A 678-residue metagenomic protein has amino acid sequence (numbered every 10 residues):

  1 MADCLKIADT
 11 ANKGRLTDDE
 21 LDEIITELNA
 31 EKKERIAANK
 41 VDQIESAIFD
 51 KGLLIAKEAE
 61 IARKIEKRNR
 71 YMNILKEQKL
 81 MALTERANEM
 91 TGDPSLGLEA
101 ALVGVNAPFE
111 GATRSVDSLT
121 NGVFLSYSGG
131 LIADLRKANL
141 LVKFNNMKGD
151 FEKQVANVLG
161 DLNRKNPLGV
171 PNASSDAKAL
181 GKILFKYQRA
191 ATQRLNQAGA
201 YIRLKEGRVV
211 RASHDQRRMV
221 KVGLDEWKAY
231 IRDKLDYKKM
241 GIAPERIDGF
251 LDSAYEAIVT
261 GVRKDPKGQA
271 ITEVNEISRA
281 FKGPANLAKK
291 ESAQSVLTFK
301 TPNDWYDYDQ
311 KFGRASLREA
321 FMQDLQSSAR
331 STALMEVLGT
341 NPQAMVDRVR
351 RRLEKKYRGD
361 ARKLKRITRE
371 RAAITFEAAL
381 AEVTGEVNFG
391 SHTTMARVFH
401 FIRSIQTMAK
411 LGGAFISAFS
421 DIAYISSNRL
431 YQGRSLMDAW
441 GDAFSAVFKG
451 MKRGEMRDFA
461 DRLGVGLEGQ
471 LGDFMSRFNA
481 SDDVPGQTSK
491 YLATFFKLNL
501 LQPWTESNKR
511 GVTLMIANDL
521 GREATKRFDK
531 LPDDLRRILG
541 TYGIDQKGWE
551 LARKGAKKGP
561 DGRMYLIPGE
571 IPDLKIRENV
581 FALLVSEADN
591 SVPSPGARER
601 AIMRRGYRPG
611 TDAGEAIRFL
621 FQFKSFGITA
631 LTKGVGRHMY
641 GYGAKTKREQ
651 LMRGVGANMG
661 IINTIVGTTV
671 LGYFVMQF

Functional and structural regions predicted by a protein language model:
A2-A190, L204, Q216: Low-complexity, small/polar and acidic-rich linker and loop segments
K6-E66, R70, D236, A243-Q310: Short, compositionally biased small/polar motifs
L141, N145-E256, Y424-S427, R457-G464 (+2 more regions): Structured, mid-chain assembly/scaffold modules that mediate subunit interfaces within large macromolecular complexes
G149, G207, G268, D561-G562 (+1 more regions): Intrinsic-disorder/low-complexity loop/linker signature
L168-A173, Y187, L195, I202 (+2 more regions): Short linear interaction motifs
F185, R194-A198, V210, V220-A257 (+3 more regions): N-terminal extramembrane/targeting module of integral membrane proteins
R194-A212, G268-I277, T340, A344-V349 (+2 more regions): Short glycine-rich, low-complexity/disordered patches
V296-I416, S420-Q677: Hydrophobic, often aromatic-rich secondary-structure segments at membrane interfaces
